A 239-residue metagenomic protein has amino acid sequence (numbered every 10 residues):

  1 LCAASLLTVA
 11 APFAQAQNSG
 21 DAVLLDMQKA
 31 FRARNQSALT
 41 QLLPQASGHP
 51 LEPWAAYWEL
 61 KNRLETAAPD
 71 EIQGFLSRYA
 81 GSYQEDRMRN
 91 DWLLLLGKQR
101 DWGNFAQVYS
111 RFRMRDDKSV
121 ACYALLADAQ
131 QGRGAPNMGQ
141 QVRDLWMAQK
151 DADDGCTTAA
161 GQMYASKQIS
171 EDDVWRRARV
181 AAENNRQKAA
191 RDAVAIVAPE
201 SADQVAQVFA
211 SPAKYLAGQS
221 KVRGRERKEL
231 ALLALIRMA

Functional and structural regions predicted by a protein language model:
L1-V9: Bacterial N-terminal signal peptides
T8-A16: Signal peptide processing junction and immediate N-terminal pro/mature segment of secreted/exported proteins
Q15-A239: Alpha-helical solenoid repeat scaffolds
